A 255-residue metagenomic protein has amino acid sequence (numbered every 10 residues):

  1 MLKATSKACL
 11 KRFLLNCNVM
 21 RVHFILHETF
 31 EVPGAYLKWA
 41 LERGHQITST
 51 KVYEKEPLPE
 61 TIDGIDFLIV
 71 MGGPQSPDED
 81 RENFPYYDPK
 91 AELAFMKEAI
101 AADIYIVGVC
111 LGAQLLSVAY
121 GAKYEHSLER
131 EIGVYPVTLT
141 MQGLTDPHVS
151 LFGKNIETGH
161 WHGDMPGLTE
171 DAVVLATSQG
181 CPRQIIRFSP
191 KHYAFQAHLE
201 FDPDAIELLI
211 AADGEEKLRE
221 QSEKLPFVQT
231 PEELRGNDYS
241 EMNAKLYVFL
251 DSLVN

Functional and structural regions predicted by a protein language model:
L2-A8: Extreme N-terminal basic, low-complexity initiation segments that serve as generic localization/processing leaders
V19-H23: Extreme N-terminal starter segment of soluble prokaryotic enzymes
E31-A35: Short N-terminal binding/cap micro-motifs at the start of the first secondary-structure element
L41-I106: Flexible gly/pro-rich beta->alpha loop and the following alpha-helix that scaffold active-site loops
E98-K123: Catalytic nucleophile loop
Y120-D204: Pocket-forming structural segment of enzyme catalytic cores
E200-N255: Acyltransferase
